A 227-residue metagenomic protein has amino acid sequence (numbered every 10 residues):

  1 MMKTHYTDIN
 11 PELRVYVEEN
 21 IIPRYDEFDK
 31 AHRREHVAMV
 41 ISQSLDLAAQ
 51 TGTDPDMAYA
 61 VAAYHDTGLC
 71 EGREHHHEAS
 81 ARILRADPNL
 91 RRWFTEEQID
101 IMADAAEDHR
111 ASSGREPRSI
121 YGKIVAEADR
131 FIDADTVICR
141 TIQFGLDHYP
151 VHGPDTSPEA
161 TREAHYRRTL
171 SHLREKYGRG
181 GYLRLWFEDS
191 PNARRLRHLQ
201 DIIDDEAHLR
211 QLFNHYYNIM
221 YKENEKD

Functional and structural regions predicted by a protein language model:
K3-D8, D26-T51, Y64, S113-D227: Divalent metal-dependent phosphate-bond-processing catalytic cores, especially two-metal-ion Mg2+/Mn2+ enzymes that act
K3-P23: Short alpha-helical hairpin
R14-E19, R34-S42, D56, V61: Short amphipathic alpha-helical segments
Y25, A48, D66-E71, P88 (+2 more regions): Short amphipathic alpha-helical interaction patches enriched in hydrophobic/aromatic residues with interspersed Lys/Arg
V40-S44, H75-L90: An active-site-proximal "capping" alpha-helix that borders the catalytic cofactor pocket
D54-G72, H76, S80, I101-A111: His-Asp-centered metal-binding catalytic motifs of divalent-metal-dependent phosphohydrolases/nucleases
I83-Y121: Hydrophobic, well-structured mid-protein blocks that either form specific transmembrane helices
